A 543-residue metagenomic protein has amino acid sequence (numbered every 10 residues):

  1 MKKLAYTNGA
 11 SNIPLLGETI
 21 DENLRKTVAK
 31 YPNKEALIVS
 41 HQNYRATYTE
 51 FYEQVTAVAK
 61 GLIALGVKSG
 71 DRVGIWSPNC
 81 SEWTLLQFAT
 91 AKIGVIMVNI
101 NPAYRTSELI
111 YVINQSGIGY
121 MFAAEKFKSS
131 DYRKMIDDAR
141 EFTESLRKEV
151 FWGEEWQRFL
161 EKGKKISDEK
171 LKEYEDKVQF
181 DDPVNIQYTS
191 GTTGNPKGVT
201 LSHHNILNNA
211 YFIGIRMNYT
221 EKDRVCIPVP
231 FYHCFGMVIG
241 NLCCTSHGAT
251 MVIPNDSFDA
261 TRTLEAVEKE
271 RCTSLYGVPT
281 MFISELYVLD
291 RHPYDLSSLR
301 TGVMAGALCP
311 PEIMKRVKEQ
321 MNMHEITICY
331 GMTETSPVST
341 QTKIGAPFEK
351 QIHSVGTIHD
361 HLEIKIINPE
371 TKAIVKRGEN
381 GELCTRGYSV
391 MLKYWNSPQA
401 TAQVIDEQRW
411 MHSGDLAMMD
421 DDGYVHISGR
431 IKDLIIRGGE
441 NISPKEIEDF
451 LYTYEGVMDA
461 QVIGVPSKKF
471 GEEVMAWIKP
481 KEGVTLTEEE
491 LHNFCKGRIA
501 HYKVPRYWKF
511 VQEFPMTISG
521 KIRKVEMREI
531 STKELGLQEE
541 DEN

Functional and structural regions predicted by a protein language model:
L16, N33-F88, R105-I110, Q157-K164 (+3 more regions): Conserved AMP-binding/adenylate-forming core of the ANL superfamily
P32-E35, F151-Q157, K164-Y188, N195 (+1 more regions): Conserved pre-ATP/AMP-binding loop-to-beta segment of ANL
R45-T49, V184-N208: Conserved AMP-binding A3 loop
K92-E161, E482: Structural core segment of the AMP-binding/adenylate-forming
Y104-N114, M121-E125, L275, G387 (+7 more regions): AMP-binding/adenylate-forming catalytic core of the ANL superfamily
L207-R224, C234-S274, V288: Conserved AMP-binding/adenylation subdomain of ANL enzymes
A249, K269-G277, L286-K350, E363: Gly/Ser/Thr-rich phosphate-binding loop
T357-H361, A373-V404, I442: Conserved ATP/PPi-binding loop(s) of AMP-dependent carboxylate-activating enzymes
